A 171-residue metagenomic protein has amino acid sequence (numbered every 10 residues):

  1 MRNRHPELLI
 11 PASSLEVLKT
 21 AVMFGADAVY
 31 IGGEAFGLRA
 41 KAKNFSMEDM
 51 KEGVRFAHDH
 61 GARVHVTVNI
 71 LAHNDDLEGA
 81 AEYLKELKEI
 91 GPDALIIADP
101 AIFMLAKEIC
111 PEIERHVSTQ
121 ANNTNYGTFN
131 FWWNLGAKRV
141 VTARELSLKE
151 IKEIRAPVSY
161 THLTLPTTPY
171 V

Functional and structural regions predicted by a protein language model:
M1-L163: Non-catalytic helical/linker scaffolds that mediate oligomerization, partner binding, and domain coupling around large
H162, T168-V171: Single conserved hydrophobic/aromatic residue that forms the stacking wall/gate of nucleotide- or nucleobase-binding
